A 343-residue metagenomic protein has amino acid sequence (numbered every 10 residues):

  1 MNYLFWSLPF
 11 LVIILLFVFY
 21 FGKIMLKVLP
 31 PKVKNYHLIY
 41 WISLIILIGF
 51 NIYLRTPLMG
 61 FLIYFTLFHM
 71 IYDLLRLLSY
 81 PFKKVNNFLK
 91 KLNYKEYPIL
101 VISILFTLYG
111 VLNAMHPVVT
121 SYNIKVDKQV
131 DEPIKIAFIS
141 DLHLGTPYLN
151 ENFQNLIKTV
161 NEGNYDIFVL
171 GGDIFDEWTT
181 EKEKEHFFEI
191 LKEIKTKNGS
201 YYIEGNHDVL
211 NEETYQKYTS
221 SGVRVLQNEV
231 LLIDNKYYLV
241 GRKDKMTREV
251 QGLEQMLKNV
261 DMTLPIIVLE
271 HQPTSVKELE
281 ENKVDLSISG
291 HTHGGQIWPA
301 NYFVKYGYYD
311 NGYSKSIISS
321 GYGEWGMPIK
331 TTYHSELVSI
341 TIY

Functional and structural regions predicted by a protein language model:
M1-M115: Non-catalytic terminal accessory segments
M1-N2, Y109-Y122, T179-F188, L257-K258: Short N-terminal secondary-structure initiator segments
Y64, H69-Y72, Y122, Y201-Y202 (+2 more regions): Aromatic side chains
L67-L75, V119-T120, N150-E151, I340: A broadly tuned "polar low-complexity/structure-edge" signature
L78-I139, G145-E162: N-terminal signal-anchor transmembrane helix
K128-Y343: Soluble catalytic domains of enzymes that build or remodel membrane lipids, polysaccharides, and related
